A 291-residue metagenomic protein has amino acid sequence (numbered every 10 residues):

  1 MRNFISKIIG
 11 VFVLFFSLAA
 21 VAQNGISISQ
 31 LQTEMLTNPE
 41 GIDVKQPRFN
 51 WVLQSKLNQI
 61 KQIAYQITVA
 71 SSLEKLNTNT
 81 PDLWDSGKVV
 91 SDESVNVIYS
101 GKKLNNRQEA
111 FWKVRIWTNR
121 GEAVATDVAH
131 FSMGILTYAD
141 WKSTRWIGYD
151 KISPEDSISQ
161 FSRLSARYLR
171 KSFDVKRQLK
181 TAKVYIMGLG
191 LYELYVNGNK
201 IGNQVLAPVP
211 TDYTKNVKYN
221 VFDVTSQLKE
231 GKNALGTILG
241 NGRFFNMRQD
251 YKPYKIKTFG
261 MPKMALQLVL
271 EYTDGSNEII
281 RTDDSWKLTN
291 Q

Functional and structural regions predicted by a protein language model:
M1-S27: Bacterial Sec-dependent N-terminal signal peptides
Q23-N58, H130-Y138: Pro/Thr/Ser/Gly-rich low-complexity, intrinsically disordered linker/stalk tracts
I28, I42, I60-A64, A139 (+2 more regions): A broad structural signal for short, well-ordered beta-strand segments within beta-sheet-rich domains
Q30-N38, R145-S157: Short, solvent-exposed loop/edge segments of extracellular or virion-exposed proteins
W51, V90-S91, V95-V97, Q108-K113 (+3 more regions): Accessory beta-strand-rich segments of carbohydrate-active enzymes
L53, I60-E109, R115, N119-A125 (+1 more regions): Recognizes extended acidic, P/S/T-rich segments that occur within or adjacent to Ig-like beta-sandwich modules
Q160-A166: Edge strands and adjacent loops of beta-rich recognition modules
